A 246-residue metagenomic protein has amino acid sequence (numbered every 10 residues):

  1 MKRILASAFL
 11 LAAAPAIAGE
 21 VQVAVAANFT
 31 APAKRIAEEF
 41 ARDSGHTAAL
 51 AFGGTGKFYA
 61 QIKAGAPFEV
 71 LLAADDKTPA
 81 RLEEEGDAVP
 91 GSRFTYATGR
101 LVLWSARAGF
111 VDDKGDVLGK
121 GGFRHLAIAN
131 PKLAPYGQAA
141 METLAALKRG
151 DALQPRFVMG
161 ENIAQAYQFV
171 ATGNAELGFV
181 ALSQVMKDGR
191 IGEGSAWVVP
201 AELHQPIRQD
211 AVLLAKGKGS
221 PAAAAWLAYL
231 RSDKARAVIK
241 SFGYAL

Functional and structural regions predicted by a protein language model:
I4-A13: Sec-dependent N-terminal signal peptides
A14-A18: Sec/Tat signal peptide C-region and signal peptidase I cleavage site
G19-F52, G56-A66, A73-D76, A80-V89 (+2 more regions): Exported/periplasmic ABC-transporter solute-binding proteins
